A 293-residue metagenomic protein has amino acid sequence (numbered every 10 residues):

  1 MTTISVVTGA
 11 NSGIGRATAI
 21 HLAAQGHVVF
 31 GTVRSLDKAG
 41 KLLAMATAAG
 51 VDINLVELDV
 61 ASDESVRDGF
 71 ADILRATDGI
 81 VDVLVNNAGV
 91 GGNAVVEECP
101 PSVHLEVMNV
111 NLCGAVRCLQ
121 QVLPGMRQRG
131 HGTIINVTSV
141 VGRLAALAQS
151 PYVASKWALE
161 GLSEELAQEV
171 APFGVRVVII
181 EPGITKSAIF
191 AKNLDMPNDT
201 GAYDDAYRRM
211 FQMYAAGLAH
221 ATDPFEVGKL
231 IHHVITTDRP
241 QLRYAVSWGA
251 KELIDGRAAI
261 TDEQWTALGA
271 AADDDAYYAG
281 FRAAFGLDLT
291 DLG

Functional and structural regions predicted by a protein language model:
N11-S12: Conserved glycine-rich cofactor-binding loop
Q25-K41: Conserved glycine-rich Rossmann-like NAD(P)H-binding loop of the short-chain dehydrogenase/reductase
L58-D68, P101: The beta1-alpha1 cofactor-binding region of Rossmann-like NAD(H)/NADP(H)-dependent oxidoreductases
V95-V96, V103-L105: Substrate-binding pocket helix/loop in short-chain dehydrogenase/reductase
L119, S155: Active-site helix of classical SDR
S139: Residue(s) in the substrate-gating loop at a strand-loop-helix junction that position the organic substrate next
F173-L218: C-terminal beta-strand-loop-alpha-helix "lid" module of Rossmann-like NAD(P)-dependent dehydrogenases
